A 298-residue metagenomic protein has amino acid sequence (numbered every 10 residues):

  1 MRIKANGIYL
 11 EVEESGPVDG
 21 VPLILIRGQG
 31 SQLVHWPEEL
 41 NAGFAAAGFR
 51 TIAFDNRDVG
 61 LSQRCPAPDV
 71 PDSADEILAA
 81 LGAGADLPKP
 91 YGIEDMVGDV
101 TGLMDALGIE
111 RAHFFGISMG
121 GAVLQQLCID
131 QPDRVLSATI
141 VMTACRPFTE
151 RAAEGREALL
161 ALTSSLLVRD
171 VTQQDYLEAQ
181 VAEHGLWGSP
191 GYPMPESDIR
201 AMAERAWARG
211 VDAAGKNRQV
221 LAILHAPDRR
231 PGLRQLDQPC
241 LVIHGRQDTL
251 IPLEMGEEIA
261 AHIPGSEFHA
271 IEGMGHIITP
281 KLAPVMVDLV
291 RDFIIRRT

Functional and structural regions predicted by a protein language model:
M1-Y9: N-terminal cap/lid segment of alpha/beta-hydrolase-fold proteins
I8-A83: Conserved HGGG/HGGXW glycine-rich cap/lid loop of the alpha/beta-hydrolase fold
L81, L87, E94-A112: Conserved acidic catalytic loop of the alpha/beta-hydrolase fold
E110-E150: Conserved hydrolase catalytic core segment
A153-P231, Q238, E258: Alpha/beta-hydrolase
L236, V242-H244: Short beta-strand/loop motif that positions the catalytic acidic residue of the alpha/beta-hydrolase fold
Q247-I251: Acidic catalytic loop of the alpha/beta-hydrolase fold
S266-T298: Catalytic active-site module of serine/aspartate enzymes centered on a nucleophile-bearing elbow/loop
